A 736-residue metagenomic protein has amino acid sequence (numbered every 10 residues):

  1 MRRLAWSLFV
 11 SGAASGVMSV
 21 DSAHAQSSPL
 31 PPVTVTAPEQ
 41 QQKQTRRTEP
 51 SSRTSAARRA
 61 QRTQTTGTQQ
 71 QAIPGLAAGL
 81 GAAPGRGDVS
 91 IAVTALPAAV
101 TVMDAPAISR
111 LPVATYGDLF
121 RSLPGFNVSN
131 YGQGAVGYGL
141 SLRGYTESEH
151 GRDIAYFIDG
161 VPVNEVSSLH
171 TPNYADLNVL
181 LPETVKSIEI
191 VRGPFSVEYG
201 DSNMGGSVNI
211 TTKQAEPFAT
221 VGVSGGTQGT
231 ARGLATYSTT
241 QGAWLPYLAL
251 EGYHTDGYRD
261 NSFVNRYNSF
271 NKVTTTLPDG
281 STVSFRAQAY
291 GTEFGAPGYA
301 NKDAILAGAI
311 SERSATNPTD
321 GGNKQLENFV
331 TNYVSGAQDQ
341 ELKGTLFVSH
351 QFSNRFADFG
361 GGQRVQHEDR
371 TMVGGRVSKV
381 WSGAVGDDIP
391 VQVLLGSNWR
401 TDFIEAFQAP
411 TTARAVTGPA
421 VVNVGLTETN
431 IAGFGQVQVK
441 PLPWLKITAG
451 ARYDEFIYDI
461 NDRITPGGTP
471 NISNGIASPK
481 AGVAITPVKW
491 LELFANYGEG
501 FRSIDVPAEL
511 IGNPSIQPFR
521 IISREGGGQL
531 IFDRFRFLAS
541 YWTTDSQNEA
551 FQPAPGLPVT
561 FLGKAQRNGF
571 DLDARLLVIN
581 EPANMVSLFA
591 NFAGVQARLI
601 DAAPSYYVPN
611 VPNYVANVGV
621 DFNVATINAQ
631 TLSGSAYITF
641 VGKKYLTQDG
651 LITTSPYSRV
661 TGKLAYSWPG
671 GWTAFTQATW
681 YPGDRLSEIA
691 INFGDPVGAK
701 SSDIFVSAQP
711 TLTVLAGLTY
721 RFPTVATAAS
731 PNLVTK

Functional and structural regions predicted by a protein language model:
P74-T101, G117-E165: Extracytoplasmic beta-strand/coil segments of soluble accessory domains associated with Gram-negative outer-membrane
P162-R192, T211, N271: Short acidic/polar hinge/loop motifs at secondary-structure boundaries that mediate gating or recognition
F195-V197, G206-S207, T211-T239, L250 (+2 more regions): Short strand-turn segments of transmembrane beta-barrel domains in outer membranes, especially the first one or two
T227-H254, R259-P297, G321-A337, W381 (+3 more regions): Transmembrane beta-barrel wall of Gram-negative outer-membrane proteins
A287, S382-T401, V424-D545: Structural signature of Gram-negative outer-membrane beta-barrels, strongest in the C-terminal barrel of TonB-dependent
N332, G336, E341-A357, T486-G498 (+3 more regions): Membrane-embedded beta-barrel scaffold of Gram-negative outer-membrane proteins
K379-W381, P443-I447, E455, R536 (+4 more regions): Gram-negative outer-membrane beta-barrel transporters
F640-K644, Y666-K736: C-terminal beta-signal and adjacent terminal beta-strands/loops of Gram-negative outer-membrane beta-barrel proteins
